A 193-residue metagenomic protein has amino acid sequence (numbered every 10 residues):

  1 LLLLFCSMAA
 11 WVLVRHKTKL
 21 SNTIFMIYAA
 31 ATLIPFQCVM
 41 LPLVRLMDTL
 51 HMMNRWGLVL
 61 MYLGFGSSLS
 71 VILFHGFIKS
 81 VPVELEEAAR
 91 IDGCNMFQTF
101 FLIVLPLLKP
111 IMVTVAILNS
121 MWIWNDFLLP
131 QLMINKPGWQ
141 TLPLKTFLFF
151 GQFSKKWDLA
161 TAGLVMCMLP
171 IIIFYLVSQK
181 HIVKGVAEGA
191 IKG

Functional and structural regions predicted by a protein language model:
L1-G193: A structural signal for multi-pass alpha-helical bundles of membrane permease subunits that mediate small-molecule
